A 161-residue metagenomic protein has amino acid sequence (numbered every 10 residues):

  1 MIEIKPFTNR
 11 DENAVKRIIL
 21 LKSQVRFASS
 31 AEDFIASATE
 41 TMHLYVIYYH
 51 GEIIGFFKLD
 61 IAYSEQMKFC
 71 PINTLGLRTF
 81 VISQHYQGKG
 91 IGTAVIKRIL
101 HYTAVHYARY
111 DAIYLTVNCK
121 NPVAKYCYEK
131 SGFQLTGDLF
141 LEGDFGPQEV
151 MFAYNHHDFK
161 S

Functional and structural regions predicted by a protein language model:
M1-R10, H156-S161: Conserved N-terminal entry element of GNAT/NAT acetyltransferase domains
I2, M42, Y110-D111: A structural micro-motif
P6-H85, I96, Y102-H106: Acetyl-CoA-dependent GNAT
Q66-K68, Y86, A124, K160-S161: Intrinsically disordered, low-complexity acidic/polar segments
T74, Y110-K125, E129-S161: C-terminal "cap" of GNAT-fold acetyltransferases
T79, S83-K97, C119-Y126, K130: Conserved glycine-rich acetyl-CoA-binding loop
